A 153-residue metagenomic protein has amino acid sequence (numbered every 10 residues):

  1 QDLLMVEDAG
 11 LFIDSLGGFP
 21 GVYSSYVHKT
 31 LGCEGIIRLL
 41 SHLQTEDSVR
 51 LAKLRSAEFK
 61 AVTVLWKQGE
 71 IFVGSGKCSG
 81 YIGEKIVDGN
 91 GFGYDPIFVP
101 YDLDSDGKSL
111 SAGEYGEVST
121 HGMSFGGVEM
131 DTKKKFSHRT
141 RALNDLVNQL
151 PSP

Functional and structural regions predicted by a protein language model:
Q1-P153: Anionic-ligand binding patches
